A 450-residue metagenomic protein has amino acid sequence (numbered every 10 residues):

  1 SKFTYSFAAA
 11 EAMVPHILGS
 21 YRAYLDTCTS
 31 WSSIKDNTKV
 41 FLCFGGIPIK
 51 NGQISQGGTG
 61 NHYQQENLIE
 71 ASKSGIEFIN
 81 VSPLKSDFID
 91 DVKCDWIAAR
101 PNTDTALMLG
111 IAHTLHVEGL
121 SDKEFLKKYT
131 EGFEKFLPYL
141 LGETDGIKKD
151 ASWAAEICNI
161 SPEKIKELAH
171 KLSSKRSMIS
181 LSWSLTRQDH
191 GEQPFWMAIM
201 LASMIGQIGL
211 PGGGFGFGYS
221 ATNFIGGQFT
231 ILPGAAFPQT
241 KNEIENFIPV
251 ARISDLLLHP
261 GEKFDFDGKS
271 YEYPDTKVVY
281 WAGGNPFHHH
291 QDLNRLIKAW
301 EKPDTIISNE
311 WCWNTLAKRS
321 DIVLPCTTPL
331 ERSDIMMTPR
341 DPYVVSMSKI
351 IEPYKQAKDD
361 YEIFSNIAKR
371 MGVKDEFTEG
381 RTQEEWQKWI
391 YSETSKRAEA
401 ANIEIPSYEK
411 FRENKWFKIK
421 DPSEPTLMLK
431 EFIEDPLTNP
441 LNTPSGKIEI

Functional and structural regions predicted by a protein language model:
S1, I111, E131-L258: Active-site phosphate/pyrophosphate-binding segments
S1-E70, S74-V81, T105-L109, S203-K318 (+2 more regions): Extended redox/cofactor-interaction regions of prokaryotic respiratory oxidoreductases
D36, I69, T105-H113, E134 (+4 more regions): Residues on a specific face of well-ordered alpha-helices
S72-N80, L84-S174: Long, well-ordered, tryptophan-enriched scaffold segments
D87-F88, N314-M347: Flexible glycine/proline-rich, aromatic-decorated loop/lid segments
V92-A99, L330, P342-P353: Short beta-alpha connecting loops at secondary-structure transitions that line or flank enzyme active sites
S121-E124, K164-I165, M178-S180, Q207-F217 (+7 more regions): Acidic/polar loop patches that form or flank catalytic/metal-binding clefts of enzymes that bind anionic ligands
D304-T305, W311, S346-G372: Phosphate/diphosphate-binding loops
